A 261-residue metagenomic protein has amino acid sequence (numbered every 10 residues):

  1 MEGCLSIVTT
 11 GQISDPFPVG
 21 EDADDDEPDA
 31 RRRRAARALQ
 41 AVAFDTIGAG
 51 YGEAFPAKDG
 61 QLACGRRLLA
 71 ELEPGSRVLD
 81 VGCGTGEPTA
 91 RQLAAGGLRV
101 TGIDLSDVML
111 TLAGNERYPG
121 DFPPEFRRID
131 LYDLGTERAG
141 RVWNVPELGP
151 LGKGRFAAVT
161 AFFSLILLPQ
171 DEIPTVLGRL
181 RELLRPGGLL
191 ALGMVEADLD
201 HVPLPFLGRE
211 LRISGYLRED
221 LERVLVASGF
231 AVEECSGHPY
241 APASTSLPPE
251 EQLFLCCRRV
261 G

Functional and structural regions predicted by a protein language model:
T9-E73, D198: Conserved class I S-adenosyl-L-methionine
L79, T85-E137: Class I SAM-dependent methyltransferase SAM/SAH-binding core
T160: A conserved beta-strand element that flanks and buttresses the S-adenosyl-L-methionine
P174-P186: A short glycine-rich, Lys/Arg-flanked "PGG" loop and its adjoining helix->strand segment in the class I
G187-M194: Conserved beta-strand signature within the Rossmann-like core of class I S-adenosyl-L-methionine
L204-D220: Acceptor-substrate binding/catalytic loop of class I
A231-A241: Conserved S-adenosyl-L-methionine
A241-G261: Core SAM-dependent methyltransferase catalytic element
